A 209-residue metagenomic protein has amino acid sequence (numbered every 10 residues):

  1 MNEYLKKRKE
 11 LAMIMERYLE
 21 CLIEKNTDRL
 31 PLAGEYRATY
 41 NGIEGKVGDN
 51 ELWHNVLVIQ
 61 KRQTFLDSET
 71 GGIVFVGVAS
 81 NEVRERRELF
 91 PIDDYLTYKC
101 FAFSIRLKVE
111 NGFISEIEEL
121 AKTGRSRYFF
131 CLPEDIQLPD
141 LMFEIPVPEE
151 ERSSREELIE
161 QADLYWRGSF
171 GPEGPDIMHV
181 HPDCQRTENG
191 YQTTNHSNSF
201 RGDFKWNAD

Functional and structural regions predicted by a protein language model:
M1-D209: C-terminal and inter-domain tail/linker signature
